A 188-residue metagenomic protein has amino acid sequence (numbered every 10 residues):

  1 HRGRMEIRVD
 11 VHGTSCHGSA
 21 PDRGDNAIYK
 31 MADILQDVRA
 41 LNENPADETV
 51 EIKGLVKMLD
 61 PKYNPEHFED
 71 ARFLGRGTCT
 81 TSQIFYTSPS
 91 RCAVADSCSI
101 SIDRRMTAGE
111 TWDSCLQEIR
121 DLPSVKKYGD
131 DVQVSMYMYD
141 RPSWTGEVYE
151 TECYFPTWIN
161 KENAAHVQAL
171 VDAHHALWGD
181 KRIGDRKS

Functional and structural regions predicted by a protein language model:
H1-S188: Metal-dependent amide/peptide-bond hydrolase catalytic core, centered on the "pita-bread" metallohydrolase fold
